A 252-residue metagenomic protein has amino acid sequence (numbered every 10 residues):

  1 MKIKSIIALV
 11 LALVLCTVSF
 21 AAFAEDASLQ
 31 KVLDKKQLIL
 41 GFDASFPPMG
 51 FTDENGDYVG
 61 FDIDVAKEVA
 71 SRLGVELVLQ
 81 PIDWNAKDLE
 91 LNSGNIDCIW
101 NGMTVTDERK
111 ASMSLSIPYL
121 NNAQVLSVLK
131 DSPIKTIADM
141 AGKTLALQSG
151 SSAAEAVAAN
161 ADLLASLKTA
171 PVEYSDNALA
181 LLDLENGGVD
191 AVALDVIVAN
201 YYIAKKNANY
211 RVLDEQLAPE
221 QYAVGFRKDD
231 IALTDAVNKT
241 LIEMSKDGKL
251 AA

Functional and structural regions predicted by a protein language model:
E25-G102: Extracytoplasmic small-molecule ligand-binding "clamshell" domains of the periplasmic binding protein/Venus flytrap
K31, V128-L145: Flexible hinge/capping segments at coil-to-helix
L38-F42, A138-A154: Short loop->beta-strand "edge-of-pocket" segments that line small-molecule binding or catalytic clefts across diverse
L40-A44, S114-T136, V224-K228: Hydrophobic/proline-rich hinge and linker segments of small-molecule sensing/allosteric domains, predominantly
T52-E54, A66-V75, A153-E173, I203-N207: Ligand-binding cleft/hinge of the Venus flytrap
K67, S71-R72, Q80-P81, N85-C98 (+5 more regions): Short helices/loops that flank or line small-molecule/ion binding pockets
M103-A111, A156-A161, D183-P219: A ligand-binding cleft/hinge motif common to bilobed small-molecule-binding domains
L120-V128, V196-I242: Periplasmic-binding protein-like
